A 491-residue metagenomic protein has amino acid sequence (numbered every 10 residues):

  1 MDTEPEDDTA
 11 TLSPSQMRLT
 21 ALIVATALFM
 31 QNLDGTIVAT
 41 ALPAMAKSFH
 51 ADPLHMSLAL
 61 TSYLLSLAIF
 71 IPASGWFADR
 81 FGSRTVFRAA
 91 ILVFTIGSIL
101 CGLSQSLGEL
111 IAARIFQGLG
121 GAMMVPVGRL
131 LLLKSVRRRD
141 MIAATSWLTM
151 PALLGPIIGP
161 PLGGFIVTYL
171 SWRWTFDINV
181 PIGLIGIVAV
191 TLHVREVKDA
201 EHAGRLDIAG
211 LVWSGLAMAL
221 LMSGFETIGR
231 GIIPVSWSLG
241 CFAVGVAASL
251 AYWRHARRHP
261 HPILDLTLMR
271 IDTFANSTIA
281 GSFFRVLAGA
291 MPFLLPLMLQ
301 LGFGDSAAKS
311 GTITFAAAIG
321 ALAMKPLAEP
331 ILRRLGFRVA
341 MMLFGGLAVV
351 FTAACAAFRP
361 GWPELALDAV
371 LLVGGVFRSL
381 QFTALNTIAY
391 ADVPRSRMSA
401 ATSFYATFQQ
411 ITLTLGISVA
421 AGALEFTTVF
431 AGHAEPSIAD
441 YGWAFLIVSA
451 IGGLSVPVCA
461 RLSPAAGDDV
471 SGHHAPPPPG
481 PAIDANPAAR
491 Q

Functional and structural regions predicted by a protein language model:
M1-Q16, A200, A460-Q491: Intrinsic disorder in cytosolic terminal tails and internal cytosolic loops of multi-pass membrane transporters
M17-L33, V38-L42, F49, P53-S62 (+8 more regions): 12-transmembrane solute porter fold
L65-I69, I99, L153, I157 (+4 more regions): Hydrophobic/small/kink-forming positions within alpha-helical transmembrane segments of polytopic membrane proteins
I71-A209: Helix-loop-helix hairpins in multi-pass membrane proteins, especially solute transporters
S104-Q105, R137, H193-E196, F225 (+5 more regions): Short helix-capping/hinge motifs at transmembrane helix termini and TM-loop junctions
L131, S135, F165, H193 (+4 more regions): A residue-level signal for alpha-helical anchor/packing sites in multi-pass solute transporters
M150, L154-L170, A219, S223 (+1 more regions): A gly/Pro-rich, aromatic-decorated transmembrane alpha-helix motif that marks the paired, flexible gating helices
T168-A280, D305-S306, V448-S449: Hydrophobic transmembrane-helix bundles of small-molecule transporters
